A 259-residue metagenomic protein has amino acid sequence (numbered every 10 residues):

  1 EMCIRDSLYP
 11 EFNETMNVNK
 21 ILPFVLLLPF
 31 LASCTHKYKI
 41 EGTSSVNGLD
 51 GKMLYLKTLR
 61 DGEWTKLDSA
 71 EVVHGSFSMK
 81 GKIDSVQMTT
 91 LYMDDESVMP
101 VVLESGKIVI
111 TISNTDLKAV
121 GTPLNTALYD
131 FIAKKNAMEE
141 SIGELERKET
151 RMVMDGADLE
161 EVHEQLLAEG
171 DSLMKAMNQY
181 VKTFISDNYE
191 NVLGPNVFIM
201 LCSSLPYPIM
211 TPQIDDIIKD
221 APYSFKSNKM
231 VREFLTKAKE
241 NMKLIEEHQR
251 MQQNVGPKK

Functional and structural regions predicted by a protein language model:
E1-I4: Short, small-residue-biased leader/transition segments that mark boundaries at the very start of proteins
E14-L22: Bacterial N-terminal signal peptides that target proteins for export
I21-F30: Sec-dependent N-terminal signal peptides
C34-N178: A non-transmembrane, solvent-exposed segment enriched in polar/low-complexity residues
T126-D130, Y180, F184-V192: Soluble oligomerization/assembly scaffold segments of membrane-associated complexes
S186-Y189, L193-K259: Charged, long alpha-helical assembly modules
